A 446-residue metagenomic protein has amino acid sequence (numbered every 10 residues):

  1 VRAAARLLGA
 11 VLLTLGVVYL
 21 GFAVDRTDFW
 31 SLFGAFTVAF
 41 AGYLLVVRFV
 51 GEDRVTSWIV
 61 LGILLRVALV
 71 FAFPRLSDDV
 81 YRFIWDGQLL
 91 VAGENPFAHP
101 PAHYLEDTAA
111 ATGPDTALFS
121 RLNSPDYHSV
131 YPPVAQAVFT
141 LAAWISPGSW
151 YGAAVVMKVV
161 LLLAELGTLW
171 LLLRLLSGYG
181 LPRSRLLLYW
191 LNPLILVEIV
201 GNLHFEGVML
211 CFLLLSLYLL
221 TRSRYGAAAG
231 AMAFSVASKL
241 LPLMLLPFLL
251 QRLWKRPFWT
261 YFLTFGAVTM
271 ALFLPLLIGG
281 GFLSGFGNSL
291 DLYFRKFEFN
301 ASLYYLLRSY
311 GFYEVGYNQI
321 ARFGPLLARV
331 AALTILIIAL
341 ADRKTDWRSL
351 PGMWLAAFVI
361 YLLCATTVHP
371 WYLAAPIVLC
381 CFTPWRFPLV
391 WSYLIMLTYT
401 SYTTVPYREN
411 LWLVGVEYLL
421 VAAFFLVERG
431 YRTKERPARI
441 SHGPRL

Functional and structural regions predicted by a protein language model:
V1-L69, F73, S177, D346 (+3 more regions): Start-transfer (signal-anchor) and selected internal transmembrane alpha helices of multi-pass inner/ER membrane
A41-F49, V155-Y179, L333-A341: Transmembrane-helix motifs of polytopic, lipid-linked glycan transferases
E52-K158: Intramembrane catalytic core of multi-pass membrane enzymes that act on lipidic substrates
D53-S57, L172-P193, W347-R348: Transmembrane-helix signature of polytopic, membrane-embedded enzymes that assemble or transfer cell-envelope glycans
G167-L171, V208-R224, F358: Specific aromatic-rich, kink-prone transmembrane helix
L169, M270, Y293-T367: Aromatic/glycine/proline-enriched transmembrane-helix motif characteristic of membrane-embedded glycan-assembly enzymes
M244-A267: Perimembrane helix-loop-helix junctions
P384-L446: Aromatic-enriched
